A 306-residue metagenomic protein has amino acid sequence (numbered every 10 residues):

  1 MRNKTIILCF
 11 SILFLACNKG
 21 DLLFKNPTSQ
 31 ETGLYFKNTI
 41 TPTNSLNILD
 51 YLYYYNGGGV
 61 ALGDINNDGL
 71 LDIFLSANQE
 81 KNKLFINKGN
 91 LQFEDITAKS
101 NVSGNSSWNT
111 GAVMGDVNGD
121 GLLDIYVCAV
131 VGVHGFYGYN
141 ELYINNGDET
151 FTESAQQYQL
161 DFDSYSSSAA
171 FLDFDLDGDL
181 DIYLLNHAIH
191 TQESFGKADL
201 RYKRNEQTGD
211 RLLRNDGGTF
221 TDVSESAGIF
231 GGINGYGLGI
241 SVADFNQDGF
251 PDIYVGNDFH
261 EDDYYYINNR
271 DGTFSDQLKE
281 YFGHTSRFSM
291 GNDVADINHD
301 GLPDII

Functional and structural regions predicted by a protein language model:
R2-C9: Sec-dependent signal peptide recognition, specifically the positively charged N-region followed immediately by
F10-N18: Hydrophobic h-region of N-terminal signal peptides that target proteins for export in Gram-negative bacteria
C17-I306: Beta-propeller-forming repeat regions
